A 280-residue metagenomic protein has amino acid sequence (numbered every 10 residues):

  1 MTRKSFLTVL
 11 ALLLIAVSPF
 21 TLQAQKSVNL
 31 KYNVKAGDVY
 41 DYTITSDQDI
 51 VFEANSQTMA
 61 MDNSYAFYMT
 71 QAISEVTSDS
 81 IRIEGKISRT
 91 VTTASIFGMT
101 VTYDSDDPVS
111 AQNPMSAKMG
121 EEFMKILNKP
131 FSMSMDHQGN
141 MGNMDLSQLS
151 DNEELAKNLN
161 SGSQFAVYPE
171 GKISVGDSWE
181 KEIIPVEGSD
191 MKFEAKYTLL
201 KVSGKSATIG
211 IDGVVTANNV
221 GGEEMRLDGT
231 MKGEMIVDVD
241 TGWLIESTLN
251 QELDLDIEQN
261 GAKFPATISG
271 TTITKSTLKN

Functional and structural regions predicted by a protein language model:
M1-L30: Bacterial Sec-dependent N-terminal signal peptides
Q25-V101, S174-N280: Acidic, serine/threonine-rich low-complexity disordered tracts
S80, A94-T100, D104-K192, A217: Structured extracytoplasmic
